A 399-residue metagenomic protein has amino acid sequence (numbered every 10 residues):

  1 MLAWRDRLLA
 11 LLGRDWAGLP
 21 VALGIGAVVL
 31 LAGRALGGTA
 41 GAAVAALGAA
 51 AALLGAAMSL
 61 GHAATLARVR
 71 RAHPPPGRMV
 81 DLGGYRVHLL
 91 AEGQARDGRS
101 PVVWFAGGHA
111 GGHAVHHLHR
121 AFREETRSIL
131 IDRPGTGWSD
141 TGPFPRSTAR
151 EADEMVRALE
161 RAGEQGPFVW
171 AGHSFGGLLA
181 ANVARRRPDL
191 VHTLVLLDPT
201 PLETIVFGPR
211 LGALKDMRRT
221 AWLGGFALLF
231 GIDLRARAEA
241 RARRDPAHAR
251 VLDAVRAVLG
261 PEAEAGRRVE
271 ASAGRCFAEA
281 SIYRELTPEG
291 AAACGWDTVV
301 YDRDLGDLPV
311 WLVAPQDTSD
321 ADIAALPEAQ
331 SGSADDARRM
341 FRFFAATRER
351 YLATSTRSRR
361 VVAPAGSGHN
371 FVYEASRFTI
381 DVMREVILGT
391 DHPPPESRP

Functional and structural regions predicted by a protein language model:
L2-S100, R123-T126, F343-R350, L388-P399: Alpha/beta-hydrolase fold catalytic core
L90-E92, R133-A171: Active-site loop/oxyanion-hole signature of alpha/beta-hydrolase fold enzymes
A91-W138: Conserved HGGG/HGGXW glycine-rich cap/lid loop of the alpha/beta-hydrolase fold
A114-H116, S139-P145, V206-F207: Conserved catalytic-core motifs of eukaryotic protein kinase domains, centered on the activation segment
D132-G137, T200, G366-G368: Short beta-to-alpha linker loops that shape the active-site pocket of alpha/beta-hydrolase fold enzymes
T148, V191, V195-A353, S358-V362: Flexible "cap/lid" subdomain of the alpha/beta-hydrolase fold that forms the substrate-access gate
G166-P209: Conserved hydrolase catalytic core segment
S355-P399: Catalytic active-site module of serine/aspartate enzymes centered on a nucleophile-bearing elbow/loop
